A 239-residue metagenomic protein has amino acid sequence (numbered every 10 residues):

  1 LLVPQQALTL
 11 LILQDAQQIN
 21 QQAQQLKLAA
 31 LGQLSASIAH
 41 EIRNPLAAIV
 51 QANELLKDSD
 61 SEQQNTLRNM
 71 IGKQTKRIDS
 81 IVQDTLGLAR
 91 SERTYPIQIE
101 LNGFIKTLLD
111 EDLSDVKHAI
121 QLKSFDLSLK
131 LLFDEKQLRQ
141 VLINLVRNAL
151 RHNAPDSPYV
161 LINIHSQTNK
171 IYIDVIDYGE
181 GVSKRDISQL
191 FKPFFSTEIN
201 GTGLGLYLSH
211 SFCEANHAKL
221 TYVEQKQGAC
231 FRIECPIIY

Functional and structural regions predicted by a protein language model:
A16-I38: Conserved HAMP-HisKA connector
S91-T94, K130-F133, T197: Conserved micro-motifs of the catalytic ATP-binding
A119-K130: Conserved catalytic submotifs in the C-terminal HATPase_c
N148-N153: Short helix-loop "hinge" at the ATP-lid/N-box region of the Bergerat-fold HATPase_c
S157-N169: Short beta-strand/loop element within the Bergerat-fold HATPase_c
V182-F194: Short conserved segment of the HATPase_c
A218-Y222: Conserved glycine-rich
